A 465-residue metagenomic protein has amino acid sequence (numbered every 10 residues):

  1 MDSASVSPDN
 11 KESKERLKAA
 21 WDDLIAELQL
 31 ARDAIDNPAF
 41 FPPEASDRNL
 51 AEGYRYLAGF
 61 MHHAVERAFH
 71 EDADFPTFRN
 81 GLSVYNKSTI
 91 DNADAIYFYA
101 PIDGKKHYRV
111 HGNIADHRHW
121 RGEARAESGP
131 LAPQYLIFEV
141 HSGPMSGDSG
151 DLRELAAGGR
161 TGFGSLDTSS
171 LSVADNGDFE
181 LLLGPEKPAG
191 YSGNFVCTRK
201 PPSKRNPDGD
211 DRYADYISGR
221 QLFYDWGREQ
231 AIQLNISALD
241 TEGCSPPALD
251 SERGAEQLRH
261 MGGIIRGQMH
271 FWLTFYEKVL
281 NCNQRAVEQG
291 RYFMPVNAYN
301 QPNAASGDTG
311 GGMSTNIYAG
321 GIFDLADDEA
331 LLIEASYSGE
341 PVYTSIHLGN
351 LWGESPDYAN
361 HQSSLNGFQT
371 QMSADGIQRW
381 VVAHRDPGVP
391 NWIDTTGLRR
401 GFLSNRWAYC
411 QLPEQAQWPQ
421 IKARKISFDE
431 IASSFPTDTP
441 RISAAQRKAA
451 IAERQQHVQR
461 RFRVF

Functional and structural regions predicted by a protein language model:
M1-F465: A compositional/structural signature for long, glycine/proline-rich flexible linkers and loops on extracytoplasmic
